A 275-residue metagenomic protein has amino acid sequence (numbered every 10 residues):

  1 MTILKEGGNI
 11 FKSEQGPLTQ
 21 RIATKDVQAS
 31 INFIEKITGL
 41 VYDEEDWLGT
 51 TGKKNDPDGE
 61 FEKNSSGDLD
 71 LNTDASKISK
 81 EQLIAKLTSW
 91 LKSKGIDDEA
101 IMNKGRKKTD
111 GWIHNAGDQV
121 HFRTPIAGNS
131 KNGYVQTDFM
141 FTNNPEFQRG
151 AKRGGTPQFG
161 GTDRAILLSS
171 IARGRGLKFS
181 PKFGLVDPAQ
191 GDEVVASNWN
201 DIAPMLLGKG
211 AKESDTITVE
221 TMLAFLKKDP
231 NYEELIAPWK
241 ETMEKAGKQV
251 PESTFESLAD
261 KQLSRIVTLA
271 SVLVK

Functional and structural regions predicted by a protein language model:
M1, K5, S66-D68, I84-W90: NAD-dependent ADP-ribosyltransferases
T2-G49: Helical scaffold of the NTase/Pol beta-like nucleotidyltransferase catalytic core
L4-G7, K12-E14, E252, E256 (+2 more regions): Proteolytic processing junctions in secreted/extracellular precursors, especially proprotein convertase/trypsin-like
P17-I34, T73-K131: Metal-dependent nucleotidyltransferase catalytic core
I31-E81: Active-site nucleotide-donor binding segment shared across nucleotidyl transfer reactions
E35, I84, T88-L91, L223 (+4 more regions): Residue-level detector of alpha-helical secondary structure
K36-Y42, K92-E99, R173-S180: Structural alpha-beta junctions
A116, R123-Q262: Catalytic cores of NTP-dependent nucleotidyl/adenyl transfer enzymes across multiple folds
